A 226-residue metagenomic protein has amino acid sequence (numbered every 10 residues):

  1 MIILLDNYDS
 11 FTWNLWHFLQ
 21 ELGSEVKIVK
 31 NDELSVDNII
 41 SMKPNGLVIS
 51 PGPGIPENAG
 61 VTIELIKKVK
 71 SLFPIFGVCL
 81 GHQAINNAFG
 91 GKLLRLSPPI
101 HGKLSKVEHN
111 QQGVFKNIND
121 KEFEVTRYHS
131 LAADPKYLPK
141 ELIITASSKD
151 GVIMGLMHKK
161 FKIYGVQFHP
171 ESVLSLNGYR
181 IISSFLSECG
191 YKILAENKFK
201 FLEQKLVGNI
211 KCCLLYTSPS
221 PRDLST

Functional and structural regions predicted by a protein language model:
L4-S10, K140, P170-L215: RNA-binding accessory domains that recognize and position tRNA/RNA substrates
W16-E25: Two-component/phosphorelay signaling modules centered on CheY-like receiver
Q20, P44-N117, I182: Cysteine-nucleophile active-site neighborhood
E25-N31: Short hydrophobic/Thr-rich beta-strand motif most characteristic of the beta2 strand and flanking loop of CheY-like
S35-K43: Short amphipathic alpha-helix with an adjacent loop that forms part of the alpha/beta core around
C79, H129, H169: Histidine-centered divalent metal-coordination motifs
Q111-F161: Catalytic beta-strand/loop cores that center a nucleophilic Ser/Cys/Thr and support acyl-enzyme chemistry
Y216-T226: Single conserved hydrophobic/aromatic residue that forms the stacking wall/gate of nucleotide- or nucleobase-binding
